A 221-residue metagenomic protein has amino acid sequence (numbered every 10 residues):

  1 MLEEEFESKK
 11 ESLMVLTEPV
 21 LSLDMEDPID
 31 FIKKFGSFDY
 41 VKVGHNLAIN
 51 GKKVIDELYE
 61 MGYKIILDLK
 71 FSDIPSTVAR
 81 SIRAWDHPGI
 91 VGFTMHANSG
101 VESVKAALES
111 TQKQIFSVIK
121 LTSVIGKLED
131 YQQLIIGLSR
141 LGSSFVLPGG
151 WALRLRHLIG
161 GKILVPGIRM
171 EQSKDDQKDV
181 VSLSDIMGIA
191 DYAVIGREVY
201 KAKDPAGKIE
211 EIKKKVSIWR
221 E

Functional and structural regions predicted by a protein language model:
M1-E26: N-terminal amphipathic alpha-helix/helix-capping segment at the start of soluble metabolic enzymes
S12, T17, K42-G51, G161-I163: Short, conserved structural micro-motifs that define repeat-unit consensus positions and nucleotide-binding loops
M14, I32-S37, K52-G62, R83-H87 (+3 more regions): Acidic (Asp/Glu)-rich catalytic clusters
L16-T17, D73-D175: Conserved anion-binding
L21, V41, K70, F93 (+4 more regions): Conserved, mostly hydrophobic/aromatic
L23-G36, Y40-K53, E57-Y59, P75-V78 (+2 more regions): Conserved alpha/beta-domain cores
V91-G100, M170-S173, S182-K208: Glycine-rich phosphate-binding active-site loops on the catalytic face of alpha/beta enzymes
W151-L153, Q177-I186: A short, acidic, amphipathic alpha-helical segment used as a generic capping/interface helix at domain edges
